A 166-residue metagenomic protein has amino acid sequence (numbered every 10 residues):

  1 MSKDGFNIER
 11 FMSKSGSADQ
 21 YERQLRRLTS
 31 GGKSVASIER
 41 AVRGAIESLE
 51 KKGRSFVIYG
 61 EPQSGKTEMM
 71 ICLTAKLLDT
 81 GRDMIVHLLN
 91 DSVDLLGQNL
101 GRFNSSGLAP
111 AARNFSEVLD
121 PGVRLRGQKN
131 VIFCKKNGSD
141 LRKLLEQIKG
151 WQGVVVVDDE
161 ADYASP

Functional and structural regions predicted by a protein language model:
M1-G31: A short, basic N-terminal segment
D19-Y59: Conserved pre-motif I regulatory segment
K51-I58, D83-M84, Q128-N130: Pre-Walker A (Motif I) flank of P-loop NTPase domains
K52-C72: Walker A/P-loop
T67-M69, R82-G107, K136-N137: Conserved Walker A/P-loop ATP-binding site and its immediately adjacent core in helicase/helicase-like ATPase domains
T74-K76, G101-S106, Q147-I148: Short secondary-structure boundary/capping segments
N114-P166: Conserved RecA-like ASCE ATPase "motif II neighborhood" in helicase/translocase motors
